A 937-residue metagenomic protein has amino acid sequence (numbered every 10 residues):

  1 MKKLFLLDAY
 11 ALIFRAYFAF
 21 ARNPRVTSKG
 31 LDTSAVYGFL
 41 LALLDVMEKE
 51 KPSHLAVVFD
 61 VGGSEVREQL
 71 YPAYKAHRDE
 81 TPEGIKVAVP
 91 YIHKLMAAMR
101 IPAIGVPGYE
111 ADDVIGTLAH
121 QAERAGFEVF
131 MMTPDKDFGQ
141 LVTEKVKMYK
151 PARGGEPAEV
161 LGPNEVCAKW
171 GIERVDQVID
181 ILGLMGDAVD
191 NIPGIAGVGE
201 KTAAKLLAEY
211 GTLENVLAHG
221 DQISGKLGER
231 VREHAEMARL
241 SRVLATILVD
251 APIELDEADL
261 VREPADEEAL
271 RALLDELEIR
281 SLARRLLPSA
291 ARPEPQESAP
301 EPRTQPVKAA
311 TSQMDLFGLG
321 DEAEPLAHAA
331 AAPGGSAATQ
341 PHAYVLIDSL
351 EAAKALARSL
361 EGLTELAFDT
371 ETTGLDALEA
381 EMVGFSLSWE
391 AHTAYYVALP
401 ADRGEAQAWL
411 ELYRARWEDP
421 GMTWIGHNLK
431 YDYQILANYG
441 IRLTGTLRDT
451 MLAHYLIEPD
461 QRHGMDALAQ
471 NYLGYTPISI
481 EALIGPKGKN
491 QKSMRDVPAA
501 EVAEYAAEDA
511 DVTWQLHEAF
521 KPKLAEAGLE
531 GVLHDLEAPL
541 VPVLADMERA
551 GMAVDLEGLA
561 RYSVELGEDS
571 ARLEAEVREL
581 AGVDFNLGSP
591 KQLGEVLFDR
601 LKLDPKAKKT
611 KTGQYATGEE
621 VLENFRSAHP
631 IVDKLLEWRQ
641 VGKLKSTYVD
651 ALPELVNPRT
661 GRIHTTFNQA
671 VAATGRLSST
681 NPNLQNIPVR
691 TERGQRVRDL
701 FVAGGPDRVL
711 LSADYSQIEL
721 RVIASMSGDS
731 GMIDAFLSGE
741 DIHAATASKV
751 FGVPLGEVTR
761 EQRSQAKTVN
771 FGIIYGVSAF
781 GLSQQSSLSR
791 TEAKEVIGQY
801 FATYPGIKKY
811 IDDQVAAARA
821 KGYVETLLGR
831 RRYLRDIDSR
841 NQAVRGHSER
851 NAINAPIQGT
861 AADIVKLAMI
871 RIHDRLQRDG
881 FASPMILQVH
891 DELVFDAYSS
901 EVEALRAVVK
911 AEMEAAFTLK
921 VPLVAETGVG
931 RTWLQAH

Functional and structural regions predicted by a protein language model:
K2-M132, K136-N164, M237-L240, T246-E254 (+2 more regions): Noncatalytic, basic helical substrate-engagement surface that gates or grips nucleic-acid strands
L6-L7, M131-T133, L366-F368, L447-R448 (+2 more regions): Short hydrophobic beta-strand that contains or immediately precedes a catalytic carboxylate
G30-A35, W389-G426: Nucleic-acid-processing active sites and adjacent nucleic-acid-binding tracks, predominantly divalent metal-dependent
A73-V87, Y91, F138, T143-I172 (+5 more regions): Short alpha-helix plus adjacent loop in nuclease-associated cores
E173-V243, A251-E254, R561-G588, G798-F801 (+1 more regions): Accessory alpha-helical DNA-binding modules that contact the DNA backbone or grooves
H234-A401, E418, D460, L468 (+11 more regions): Conserved "right-hand" nucleotidyltransferase catalytic core of DNA-directed polymerases
K492-R495, P542, D546-R549, N657-T660 (+8 more regions): Conserved catalytic core of nucleic-acid polymerases
E568-A575, E579-D633, A802-R850, N854 (+1 more regions): C-terminal polymerase-core module
